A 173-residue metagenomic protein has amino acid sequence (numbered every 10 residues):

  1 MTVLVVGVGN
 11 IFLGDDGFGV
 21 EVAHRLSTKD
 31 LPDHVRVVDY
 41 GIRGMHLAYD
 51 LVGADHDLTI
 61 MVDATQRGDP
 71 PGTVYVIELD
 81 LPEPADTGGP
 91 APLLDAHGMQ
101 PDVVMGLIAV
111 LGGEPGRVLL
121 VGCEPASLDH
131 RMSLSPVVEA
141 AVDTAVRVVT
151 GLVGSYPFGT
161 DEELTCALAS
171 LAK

Functional and structural regions predicted by a protein language model:
M1-E114, L120-C123, M132-D143, L152-K173: N-terminal catalytic or cofactor-binding beta/alpha core of small enzyme domains
L128-D129: Short, solvent-exposed loop/turn segments at secondary-structure junctions
V149: Hydrophobic "lid"/C-terminal helical patch of Rossmann-like NAD(P)-dependent dehydrogenase/epimerase domains
